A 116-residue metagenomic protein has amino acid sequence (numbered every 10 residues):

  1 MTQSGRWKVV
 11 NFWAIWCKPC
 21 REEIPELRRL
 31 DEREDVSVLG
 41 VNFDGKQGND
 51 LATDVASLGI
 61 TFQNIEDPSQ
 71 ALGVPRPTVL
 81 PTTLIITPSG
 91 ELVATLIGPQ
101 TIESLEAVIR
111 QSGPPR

Functional and structural regions predicted by a protein language model:
M1-T2, R28, Q111-R116: Proteins that catalyze or organize thiol-disulfide redox chemistry and the adjacent proteostasis machinery handling
M1-V9: A short beta-strand-turn-helix
V9-V10, V38, T83: Hydrophobic beta-strand anchors of alpha/beta hydrolase catalytic cores
F12, V41, I86: Catalytic metal- and UDP-sugar-binding loop of GT-A-like glycosyltransferases, i.e., residues flanking the conserved
F12-R29: Conserved redox-active cysteine motifs that mediate thiol-disulfide chemistry, especially di-cysteine Cys-X(1-2)-Cys
A14-K18, D44-G48, Q70-A71, P99-I102: Solvent-exposed loop/turn segments at secondary-structure junctions within structured extracellular/periplasmic domains
E22, L30-D67, L80: Conserved segment of the thioredoxin-like fold in thiol-based oxidoreductases
T53-I60, E66-R116: Thiol/disulfide oxidoreductase modules built on the thioredoxin-like
